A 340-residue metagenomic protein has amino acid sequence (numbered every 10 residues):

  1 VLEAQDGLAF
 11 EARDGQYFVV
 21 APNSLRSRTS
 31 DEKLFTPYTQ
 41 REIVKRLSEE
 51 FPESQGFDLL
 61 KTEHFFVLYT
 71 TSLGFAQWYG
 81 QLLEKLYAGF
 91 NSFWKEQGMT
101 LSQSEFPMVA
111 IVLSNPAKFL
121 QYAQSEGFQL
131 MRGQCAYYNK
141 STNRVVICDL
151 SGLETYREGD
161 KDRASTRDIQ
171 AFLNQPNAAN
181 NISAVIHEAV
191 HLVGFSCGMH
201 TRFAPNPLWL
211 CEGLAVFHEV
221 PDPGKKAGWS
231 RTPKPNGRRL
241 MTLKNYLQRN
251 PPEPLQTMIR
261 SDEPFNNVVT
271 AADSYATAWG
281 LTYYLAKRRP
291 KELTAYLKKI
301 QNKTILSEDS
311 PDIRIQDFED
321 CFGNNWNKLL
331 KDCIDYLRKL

Functional and structural regions predicted by a protein language model:
V1-F66, T71-G89, W94-K95, A123: Compositionally biased alpha-helical segments
Q5-D6, P107, W279: Short, surface-exposed beta-edge/turn micro-motifs
Q5-G7, R13-Q16, N23-L25, S72-L73 (+5 more regions): Solvent-exposed coil/turn segments that connect beta secondary-structure elements in extracytoplasmic/periplasmic
G7, V109, L214: Conserved beta-strand and immediately adjacent loop positions that scaffold enzyme active sites
A21, Q121-S125, G159, F195-C197 (+3 more regions): Short, solvent-exposed loop/turn and secondary-structure capping segments
R26-V44, D160-Q170, A227-P235, N245-R249: Short charge-dense sequence patches
P52-E53, Y137-I147, N180, R202-L340: Acidic/His/Gly-enriched intrinsically disordered linker/tail segments that often contain short helix/coil "MoRF-like"
S54-R202, N206-P207, H218, I305 (+1 more regions): Juxtacatalytic substrate-recognition/specificity segment
